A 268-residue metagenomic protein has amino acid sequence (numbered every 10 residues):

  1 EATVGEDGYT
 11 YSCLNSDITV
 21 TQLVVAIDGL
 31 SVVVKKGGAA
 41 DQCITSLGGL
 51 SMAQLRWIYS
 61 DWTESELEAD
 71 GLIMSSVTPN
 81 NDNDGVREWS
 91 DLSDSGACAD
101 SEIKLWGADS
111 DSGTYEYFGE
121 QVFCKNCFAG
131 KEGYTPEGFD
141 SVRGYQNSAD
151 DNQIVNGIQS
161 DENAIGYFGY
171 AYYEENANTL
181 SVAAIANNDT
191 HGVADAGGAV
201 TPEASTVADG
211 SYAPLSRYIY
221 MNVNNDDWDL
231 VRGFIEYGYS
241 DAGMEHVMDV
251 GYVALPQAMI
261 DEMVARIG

Functional and structural regions predicted by a protein language model:
E1-G268: Flexible loop/hinge segments at secondary-structure junctions
